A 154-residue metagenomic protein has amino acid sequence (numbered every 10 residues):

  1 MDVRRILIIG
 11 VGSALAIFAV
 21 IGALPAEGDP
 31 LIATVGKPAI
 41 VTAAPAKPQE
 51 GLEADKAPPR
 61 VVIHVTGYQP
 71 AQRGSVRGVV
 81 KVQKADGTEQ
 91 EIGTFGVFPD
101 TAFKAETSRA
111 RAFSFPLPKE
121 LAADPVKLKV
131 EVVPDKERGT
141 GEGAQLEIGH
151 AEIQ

Functional and structural regions predicted by a protein language model:
D2-R5, I21-Q154: Intrinsically disordered, flexible peripheral segments
R5-I17: Sec-dependent N-terminal signal peptides
